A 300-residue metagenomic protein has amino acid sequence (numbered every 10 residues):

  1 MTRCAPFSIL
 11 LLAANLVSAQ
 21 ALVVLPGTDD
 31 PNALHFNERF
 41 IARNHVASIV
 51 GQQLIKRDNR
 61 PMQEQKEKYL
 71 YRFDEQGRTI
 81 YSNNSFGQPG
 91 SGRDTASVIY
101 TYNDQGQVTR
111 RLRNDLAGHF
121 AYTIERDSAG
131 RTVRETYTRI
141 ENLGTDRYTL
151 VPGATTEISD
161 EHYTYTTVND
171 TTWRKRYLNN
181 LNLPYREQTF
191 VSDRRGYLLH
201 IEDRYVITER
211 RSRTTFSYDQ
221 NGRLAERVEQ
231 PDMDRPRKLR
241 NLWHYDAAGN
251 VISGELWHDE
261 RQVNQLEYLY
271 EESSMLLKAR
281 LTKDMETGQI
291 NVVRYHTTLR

Functional and structural regions predicted by a protein language model:
M1-F7: Bacterial N-terminal signal peptides that target proteins for export
A14-S18: N-terminal signal peptide c-region/cleavage motif recognized by signal peptidases
Q20-R300: Buried hydrophobic residues that stabilize the cores of well-folded domains
